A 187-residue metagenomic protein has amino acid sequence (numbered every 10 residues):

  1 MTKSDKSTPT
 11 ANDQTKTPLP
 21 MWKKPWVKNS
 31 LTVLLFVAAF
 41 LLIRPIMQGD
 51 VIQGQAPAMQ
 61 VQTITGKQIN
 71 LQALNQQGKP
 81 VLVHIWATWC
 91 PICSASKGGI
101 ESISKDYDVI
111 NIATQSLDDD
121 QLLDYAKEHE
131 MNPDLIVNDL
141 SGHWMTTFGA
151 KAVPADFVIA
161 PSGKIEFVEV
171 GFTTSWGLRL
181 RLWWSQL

Functional and structural regions predicted by a protein language model:
M1-Q62, L187: N-terminal targeting signals for export/organelle localization
I69-N70, E166: Generic structural signal for well-ordered beta-strand positions
N70-S94, I100: Short active-site neighborhood of thiol/selenol oxidoreductases, capturing the structured segment around
L82-V83, V109, D156: Hydrophobic beta-strand anchors of alpha/beta hydrolase catalytic cores
S94-H129, L140-T146: Structural microenvironment flanking redox-active thiols in thiol-disulfide oxidoreductases
A126-S162: Short, internal strand/loop/helix patches that form the active-site neighborhood or redox-interaction surface
V158-L187: Thiol-/selenol-based redox modules, centered on thioredoxin-like and closely related oxidoreductase domains
